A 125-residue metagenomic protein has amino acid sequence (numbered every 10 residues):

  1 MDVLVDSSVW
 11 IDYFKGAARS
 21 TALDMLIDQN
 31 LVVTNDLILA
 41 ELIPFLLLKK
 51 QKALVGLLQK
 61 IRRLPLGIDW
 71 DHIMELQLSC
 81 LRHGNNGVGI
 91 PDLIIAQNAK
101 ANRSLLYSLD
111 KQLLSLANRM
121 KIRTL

Functional and structural regions predicted by a protein language model:
M1, Q29-L31, K60-I61, K100-L105: Short active-site oxyanion
M1-T34, P44-G56: Short, well-structured N-terminal submotif of metal-dependent ribonuclease cores
V5-D6, T34-N35, V88-G89, D110 (+1 more regions): Histidine- and aromatic-rich ligand-binding microenvironments
W10-I11, L39-L42, L113-L114: A generic structural signal for short hydrophobic patches within well-formed alpha-helices
L37, I43-L76: Active-site-proximal, substrate-binding regions of enzyme catalytic domains and RNA-binding/basic surfaces
K49-A53, L81-R82, T124-L125: Short, hinge-like loop/turn segments at secondary-structure boundaries
K60-R62, R119-L125: Active-site regions of enzymes building and remodeling cell-envelope glycoconjugates
R63-L114: Active-site neighborhoods of divalent-metal-dependent phosphate/nucleic-acid chemistry enzymes
